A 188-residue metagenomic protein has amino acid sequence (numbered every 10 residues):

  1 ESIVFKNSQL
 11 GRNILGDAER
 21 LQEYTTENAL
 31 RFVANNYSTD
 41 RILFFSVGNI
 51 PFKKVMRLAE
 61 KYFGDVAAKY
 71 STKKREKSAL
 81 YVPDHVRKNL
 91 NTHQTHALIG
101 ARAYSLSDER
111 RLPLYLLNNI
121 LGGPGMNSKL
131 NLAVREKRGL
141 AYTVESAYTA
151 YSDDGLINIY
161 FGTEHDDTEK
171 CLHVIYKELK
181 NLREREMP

Functional and structural regions predicted by a protein language model:
E1-S71, K77, R87, T92 (+5 more regions): Charge-rich, well-structured scaffold segments of protease-associated domains
A79-Y81: Self-splicing inteins and homing endonuclease
D84: Flexible, small-/acidic-enriched active-site or ligand-binding loops
R110: Acidic/histidine-rich
P113, N131: Phosphate-proximal small/polar/acidic motifs at interfaces that engage nucleotide phosphates, polyphosphates
